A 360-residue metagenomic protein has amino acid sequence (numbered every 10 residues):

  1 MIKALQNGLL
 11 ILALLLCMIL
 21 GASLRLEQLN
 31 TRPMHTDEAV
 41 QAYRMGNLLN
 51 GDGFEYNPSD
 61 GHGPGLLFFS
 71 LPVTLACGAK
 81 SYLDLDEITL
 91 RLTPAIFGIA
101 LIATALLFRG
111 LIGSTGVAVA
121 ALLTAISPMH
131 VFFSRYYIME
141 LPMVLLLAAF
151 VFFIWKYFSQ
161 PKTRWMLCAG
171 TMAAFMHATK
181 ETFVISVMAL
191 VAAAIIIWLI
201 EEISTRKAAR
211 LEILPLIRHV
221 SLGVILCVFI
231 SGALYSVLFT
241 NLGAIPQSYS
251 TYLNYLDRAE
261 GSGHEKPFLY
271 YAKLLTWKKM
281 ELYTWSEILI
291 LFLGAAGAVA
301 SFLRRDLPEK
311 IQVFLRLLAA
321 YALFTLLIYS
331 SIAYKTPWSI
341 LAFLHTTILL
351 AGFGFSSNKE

Functional and structural regions predicted by a protein language model:
I2-E360: Membrane-integral, polyisoprenol-dependent glycosyltransferases of the GT-C/oligosaccharyltransferase superfamily
